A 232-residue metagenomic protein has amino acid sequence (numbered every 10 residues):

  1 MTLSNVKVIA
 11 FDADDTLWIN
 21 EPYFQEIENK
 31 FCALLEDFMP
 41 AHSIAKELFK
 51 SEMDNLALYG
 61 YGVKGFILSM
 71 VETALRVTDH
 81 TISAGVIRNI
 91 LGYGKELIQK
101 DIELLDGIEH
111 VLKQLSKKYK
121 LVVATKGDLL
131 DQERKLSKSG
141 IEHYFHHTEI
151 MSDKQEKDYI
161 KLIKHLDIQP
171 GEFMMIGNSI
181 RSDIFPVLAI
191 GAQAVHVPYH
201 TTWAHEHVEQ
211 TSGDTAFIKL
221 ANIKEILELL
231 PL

Functional and structural regions predicted by a protein language model:
M1-E47: Active-site neighborhood of HAD-like aspartate-dependent phosphohydrolases
M1-V6, E109, K113, K120 (+1 more regions): Asp-based, Mg2+/Mn2+-dependent phosphohydrolase catalytic module
F24-C32, I67, V71, L129: An amphipathic alpha-helix signature
I27-C32, L48, E52, I90-K95 (+1 more regions): Hydrophobic alpha-helical core bundles mediating ligand binding, dimerization, or RNAP-core interactions
D37-P40, D79-T81, G140-H143, D167: Short helix-capping segments at alpha-helix termini
S51-E96: A metal-dependent, Asp-based hydrolase signature
N89-E109: Long amphipathic N-terminal alpha/beta scaffold segment
T125: Conserved phosphate-coupling serine/threonine residues in phosphotransfer and NTP-handling enzymes
